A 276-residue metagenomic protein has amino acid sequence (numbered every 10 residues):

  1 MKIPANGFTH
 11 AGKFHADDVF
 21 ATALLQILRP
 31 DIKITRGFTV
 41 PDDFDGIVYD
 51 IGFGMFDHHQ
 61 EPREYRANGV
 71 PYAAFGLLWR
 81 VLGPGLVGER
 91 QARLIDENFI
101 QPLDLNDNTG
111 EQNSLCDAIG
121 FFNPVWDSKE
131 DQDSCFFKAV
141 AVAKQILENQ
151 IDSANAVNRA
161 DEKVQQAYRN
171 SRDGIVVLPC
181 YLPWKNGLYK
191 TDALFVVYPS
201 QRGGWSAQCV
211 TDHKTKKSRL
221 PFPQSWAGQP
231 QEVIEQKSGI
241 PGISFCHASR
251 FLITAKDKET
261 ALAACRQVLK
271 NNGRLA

Functional and structural regions predicted by a protein language model:
P4-G46, D50: N-terminal ordered "arm"
D18, T22, T39, R63-N68 (+1 more regions): C-terminal accessory domains and tails appended to enzymatic cores
L28-I32, G83-Q91, T215: Short helix-capping/linker segments at secondary-structure and domain boundaries
I32-D42, E89-L105, F136-F137, V157-N158: Short alpha-helical "patches" and their helix-cap loops
V40-D45, G54-M55, G187-Y189: Short loop/helix-cap segments at secondary-structure boundaries that form the rim of catalytic
G46-D127: A basic- and aromatic-enriched beta-loop-alpha substructure that forms the phosphate/nucleotide- and DNA/RNA-contacting
